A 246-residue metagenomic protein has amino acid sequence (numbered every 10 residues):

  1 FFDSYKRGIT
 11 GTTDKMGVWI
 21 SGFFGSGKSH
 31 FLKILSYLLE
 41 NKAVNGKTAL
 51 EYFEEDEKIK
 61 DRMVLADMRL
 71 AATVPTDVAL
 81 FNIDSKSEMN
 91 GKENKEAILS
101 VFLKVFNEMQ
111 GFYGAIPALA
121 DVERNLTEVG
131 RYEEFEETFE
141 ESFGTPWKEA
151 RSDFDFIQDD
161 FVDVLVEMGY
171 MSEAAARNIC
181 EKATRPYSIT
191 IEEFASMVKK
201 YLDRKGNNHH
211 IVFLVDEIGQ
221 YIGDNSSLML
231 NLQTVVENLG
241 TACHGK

Functional and structural regions predicted by a protein language model:
F1, R62, A97-K104, E192-M197 (+1 more regions): Well-ordered, non-membrane alpha-helical segments in soluble/globular domains
F1-G11: N-terminal pre-Walker A segment at the start of P-loop NTPase domains
M16, V74-V78, H209-H210, G245-K246: Short glycine-/polar-rich loops that comprise or flank the Walker A/P-loop and associated switch/sensor motifs
V18-F23, H30-D155: P-loop NTPase motor core
K86-N94, K182-S188, G219-L228: Flexible beta-alpha connector loops of hexameric P-loop NTPases
A115-V212: Mid-core helix/loop region of P-loop NTP-binding domains shared across ATPases and GTPases
M197-D203, N231-K246: Substrate-engagement module of ASCE P-loop NTPases
G206-N225: Conserved P-loop NTPase "ATPase switch" module shared by AAA+ and STAND
